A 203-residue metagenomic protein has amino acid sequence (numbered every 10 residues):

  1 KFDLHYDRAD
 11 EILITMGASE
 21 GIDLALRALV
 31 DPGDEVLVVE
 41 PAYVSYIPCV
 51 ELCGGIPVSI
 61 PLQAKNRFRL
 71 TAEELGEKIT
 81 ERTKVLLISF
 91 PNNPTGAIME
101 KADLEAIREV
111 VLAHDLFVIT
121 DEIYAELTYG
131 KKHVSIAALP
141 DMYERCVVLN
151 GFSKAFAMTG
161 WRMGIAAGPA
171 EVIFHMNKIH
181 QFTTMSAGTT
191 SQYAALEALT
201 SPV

Functional and structural regions predicted by a protein language model:
K1-E35: Phosphate-binding glycine-rich loop
K1-H5, K78, R82, A198-V203: Short, intrinsically disordered, charge-balanced linker/junction segments flanking boundaries in proteins
T15, I60, I136, L149: Hydrophobic residues at beta-strand termini and immediately following loops that shape nucleotide-binding pockets
M16-E20, L24-R27, L37-G55, A64: Substrate-binding/gating loop at the entrance of the active-site cleft, primarily in PLP-dependent aminotransferase-like
D34, G55, A113-F117, M142-E144: A short helix->loop->beta-strand "cap" motif at the edges of active sites that frequently abuts
V58, L62-G130: Active-site phosphate-binding strand-loop segment of PLP-dependent enzymes
L139, E144-V203: Conserved core segment of the aminotransferase class I/II
